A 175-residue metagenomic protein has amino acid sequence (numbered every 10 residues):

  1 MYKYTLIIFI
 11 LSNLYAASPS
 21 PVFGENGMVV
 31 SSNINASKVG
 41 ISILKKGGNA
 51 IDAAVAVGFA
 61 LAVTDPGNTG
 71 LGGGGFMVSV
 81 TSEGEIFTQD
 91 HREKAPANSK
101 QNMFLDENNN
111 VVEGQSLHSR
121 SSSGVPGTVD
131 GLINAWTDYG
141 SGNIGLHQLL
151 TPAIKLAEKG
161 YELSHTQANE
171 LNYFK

Functional and structural regions predicted by a protein language model:
Y4-S12: Sec-dependent N-terminal signal peptides
A17-K38, A50-K175: Noncatalytic scaffold domains of N-terminal-nucleophile
